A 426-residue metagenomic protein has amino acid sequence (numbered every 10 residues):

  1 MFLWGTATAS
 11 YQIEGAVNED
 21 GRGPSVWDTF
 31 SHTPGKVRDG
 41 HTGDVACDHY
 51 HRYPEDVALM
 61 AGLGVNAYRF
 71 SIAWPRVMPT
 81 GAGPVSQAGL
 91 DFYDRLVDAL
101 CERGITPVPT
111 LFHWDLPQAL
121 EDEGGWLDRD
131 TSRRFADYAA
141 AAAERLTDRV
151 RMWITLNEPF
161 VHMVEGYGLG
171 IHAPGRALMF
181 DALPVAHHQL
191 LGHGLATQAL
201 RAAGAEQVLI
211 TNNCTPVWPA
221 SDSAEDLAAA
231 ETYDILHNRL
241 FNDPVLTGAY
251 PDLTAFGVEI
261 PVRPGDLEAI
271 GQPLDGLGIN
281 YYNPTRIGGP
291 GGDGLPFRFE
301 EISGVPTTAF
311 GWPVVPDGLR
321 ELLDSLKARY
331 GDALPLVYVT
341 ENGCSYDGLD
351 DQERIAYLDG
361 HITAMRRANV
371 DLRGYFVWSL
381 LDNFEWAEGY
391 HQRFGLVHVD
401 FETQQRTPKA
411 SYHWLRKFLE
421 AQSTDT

Functional and structural regions predicted by a protein language model:
M1-V37, T80-A82, L90-T426: Active-site region of glycoside hydrolase catalytic domains
P24-L59, L63: Aromatic- and Gly/Pro-rich amphipathic surface segment
D48-E55, L63, I72, A88-R95 (+2 more regions): Generic alpha-helix structural propensity
R52-A73, Q272-L277, R329: Catalytic domains of carbohydrate-active enzymes, especially glycoside hydrolases
I72-V85: Glycine-rich, proline-tolerant flexible connector loops at the mouths of alpha/beta enzymes
